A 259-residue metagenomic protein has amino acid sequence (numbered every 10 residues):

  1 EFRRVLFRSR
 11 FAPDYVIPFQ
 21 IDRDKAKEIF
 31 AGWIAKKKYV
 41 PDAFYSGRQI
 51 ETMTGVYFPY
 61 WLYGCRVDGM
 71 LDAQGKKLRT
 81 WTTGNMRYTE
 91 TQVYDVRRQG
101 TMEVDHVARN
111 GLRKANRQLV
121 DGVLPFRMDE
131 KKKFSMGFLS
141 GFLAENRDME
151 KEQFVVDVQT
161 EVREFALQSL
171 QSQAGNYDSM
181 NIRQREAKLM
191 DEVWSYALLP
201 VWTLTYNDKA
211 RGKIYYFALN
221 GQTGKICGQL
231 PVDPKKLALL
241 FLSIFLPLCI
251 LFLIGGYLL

Functional and structural regions predicted by a protein language model:
E1, V5-L6: Short, small-residue-biased leader/transition segments that mark boundaries at the very start of proteins
F11-R211: Charged, low-complexity helical/coil segments in non-catalytic cytosolic or luminal regions
A43-F44, M86-E90, G228-P231, F241-I244 (+1 more regions): Glycine-rich loops and low-complexity Gly/Arg-rich segments that provide flexible linkers or classic glycine-based
S195-P247: Extended hydrophobic
C249-L259: Juxtamembrane boundary at the C-terminal end of a transmembrane helix
